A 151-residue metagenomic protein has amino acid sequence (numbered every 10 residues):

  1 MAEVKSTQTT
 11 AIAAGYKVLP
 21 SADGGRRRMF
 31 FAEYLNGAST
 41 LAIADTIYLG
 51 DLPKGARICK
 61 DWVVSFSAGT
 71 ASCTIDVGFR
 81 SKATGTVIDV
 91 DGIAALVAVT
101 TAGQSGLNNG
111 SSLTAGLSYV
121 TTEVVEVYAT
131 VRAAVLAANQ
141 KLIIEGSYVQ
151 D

Functional and structural regions predicted by a protein language model:
A2-D151: Surface-exposed, low-hydrophobicity beta-strand/loop segments enriched in small/polar/acidic residues
